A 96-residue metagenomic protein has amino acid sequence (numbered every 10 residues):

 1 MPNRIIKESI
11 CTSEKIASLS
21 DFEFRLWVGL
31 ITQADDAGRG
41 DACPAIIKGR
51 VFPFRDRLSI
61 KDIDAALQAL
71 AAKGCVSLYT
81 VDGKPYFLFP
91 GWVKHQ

Functional and structural regions predicted by a protein language model:
M1-D82, L88-Q96: Positively charged, structured surface patches that bind polyanionic biopolymers
